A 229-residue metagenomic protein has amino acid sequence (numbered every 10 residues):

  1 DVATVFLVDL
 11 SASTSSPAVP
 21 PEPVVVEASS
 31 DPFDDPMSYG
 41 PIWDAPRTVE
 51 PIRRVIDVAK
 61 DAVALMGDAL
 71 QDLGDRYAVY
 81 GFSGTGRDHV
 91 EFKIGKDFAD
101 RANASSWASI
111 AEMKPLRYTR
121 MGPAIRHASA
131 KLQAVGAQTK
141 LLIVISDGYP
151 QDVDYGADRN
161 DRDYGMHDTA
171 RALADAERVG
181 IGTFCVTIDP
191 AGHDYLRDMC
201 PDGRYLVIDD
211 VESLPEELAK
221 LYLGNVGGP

Functional and structural regions predicted by a protein language model:
D1-P229: Acidic, glycine-rich A-domain
